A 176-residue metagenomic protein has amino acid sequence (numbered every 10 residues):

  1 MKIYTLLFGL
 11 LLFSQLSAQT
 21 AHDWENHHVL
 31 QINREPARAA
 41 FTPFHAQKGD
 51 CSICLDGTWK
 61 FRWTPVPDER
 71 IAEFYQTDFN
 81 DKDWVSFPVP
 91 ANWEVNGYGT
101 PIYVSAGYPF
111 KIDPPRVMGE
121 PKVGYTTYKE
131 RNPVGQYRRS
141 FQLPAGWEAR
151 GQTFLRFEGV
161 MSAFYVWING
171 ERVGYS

Functional and structural regions predicted by a protein language model:
M1-A21: Bacterial Sec-dependent N-terminal signal peptides
L11, S52, T77, G146-E148 (+1 more regions): Generic structural signal for beta-strand residues in well-ordered domains
A18-M118, V173: Accessory carbohydrate-binding/adhesion or oligomerization-edge regions at the termini of glycan-active proteins
H22-Q31, E35, A46, K60-T64 (+3 more regions): Accessory beta-strand-rich segments of carbohydrate-active enzymes
